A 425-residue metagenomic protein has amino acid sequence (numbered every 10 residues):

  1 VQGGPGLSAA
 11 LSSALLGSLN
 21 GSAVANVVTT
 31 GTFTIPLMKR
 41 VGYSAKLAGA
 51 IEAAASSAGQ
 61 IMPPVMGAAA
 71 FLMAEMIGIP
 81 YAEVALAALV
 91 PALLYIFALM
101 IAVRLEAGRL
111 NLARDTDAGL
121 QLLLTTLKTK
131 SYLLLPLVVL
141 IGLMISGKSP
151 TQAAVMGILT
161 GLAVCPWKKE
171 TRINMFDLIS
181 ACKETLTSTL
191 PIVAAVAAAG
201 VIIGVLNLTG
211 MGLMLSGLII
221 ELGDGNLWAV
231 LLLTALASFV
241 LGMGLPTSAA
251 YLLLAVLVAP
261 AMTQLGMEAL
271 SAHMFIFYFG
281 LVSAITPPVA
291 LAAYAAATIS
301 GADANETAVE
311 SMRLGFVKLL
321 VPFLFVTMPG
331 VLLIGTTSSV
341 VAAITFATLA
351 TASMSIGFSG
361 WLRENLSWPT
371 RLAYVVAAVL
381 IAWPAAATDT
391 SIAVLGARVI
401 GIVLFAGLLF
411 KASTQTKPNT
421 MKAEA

Functional and structural regions predicted by a protein language model:
V1-A9, V41-L47, K128-L134, L186-I192 (+3 more regions): Membrane-interfacial loop-to-helix junctions in multi-pass transporters
V1-G59, A69, T247-F279, V289-E306: Hydrophobic transmembrane alpha-helices that form the pore/transport pathway of multi-pass ion and small-solute
P5, S13, G59-A68, Y95-M100 (+7 more regions): Hydrophobic alpha-helical transmembrane segments in multi-pass membrane proteins
A10, A14, T151, V155 (+5 more regions): Core transmembrane alpha-helical segments of multi-pass membrane transporters/permeases
A14-L15, S57, A68, L72-M76 (+8 more regions): Alpha-helical transmembrane segments of multipass membrane proteins
L15-L16, S57-M62, A199-I202, L236-L241 (+5 more regions): Hydrophobic transmembrane alpha-helices
L86-S188, L291-A382, E424: Long, contiguous bundles of hydrophobic transmembrane helices that form the permeation core of multi-pass
V205-L222, P329-S338, A386-S391: Membrane-interface helix termini and inter-helical loops of multi-pass transporters
